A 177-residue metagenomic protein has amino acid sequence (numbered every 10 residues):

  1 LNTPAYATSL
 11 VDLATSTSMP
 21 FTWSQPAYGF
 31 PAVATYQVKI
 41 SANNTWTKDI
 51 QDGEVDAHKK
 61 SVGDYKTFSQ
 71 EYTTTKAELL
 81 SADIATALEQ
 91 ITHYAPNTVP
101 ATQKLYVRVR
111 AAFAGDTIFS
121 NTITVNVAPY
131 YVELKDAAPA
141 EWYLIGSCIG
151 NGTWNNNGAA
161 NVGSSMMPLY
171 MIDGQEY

Functional and structural regions predicted by a protein language model:
L1, A112-K135: Extracellular fibronectin type III
L1-A14: Short, compositionally biased P/S/T/A/G/V-rich stretches that sit at domain boundaries
D12-P31: Conserved aromatic anchor
F30-A32, T47-K48, G150-N157: Short, solvent-exposed loop/turn elements at domain surfaces
Y36-K104: Recognizes extended acidic, P/S/T-rich segments that occur within or adjacent to Ig-like beta-sandwich modules
A42-W46, F113-G115, C148-G150: Solvent-exposed strand-loop boundary residues in beta-sheet-rich modules
A95-F119: Beta-strand-rich modules
P139-Y177: Aromatic-rich carbohydrate-binding modules that target alpha-glucans
